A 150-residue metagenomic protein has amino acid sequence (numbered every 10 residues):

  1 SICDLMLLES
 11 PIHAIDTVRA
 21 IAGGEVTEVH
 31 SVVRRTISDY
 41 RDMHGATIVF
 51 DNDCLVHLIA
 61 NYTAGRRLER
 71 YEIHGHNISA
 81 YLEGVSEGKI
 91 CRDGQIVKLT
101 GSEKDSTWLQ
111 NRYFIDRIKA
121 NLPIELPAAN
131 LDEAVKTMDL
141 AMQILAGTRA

Functional and structural regions predicted by a protein language model:
D4: A short, glycine/small-residue-rich beta-strand->loop->alpha-helix junction that serves as a flexible
L7, A60, K98-K104: Short, glycine/charged-rich beta-strand-loop motifs at protein surfaces that mediate ligand recognition and catalysis
E9-E87, R112-P123: Contiguous beta-strand/loop segments that form the cofactor/metal-binding neighborhood of enzyme cores
D51, Y113-A150: C-terminal helix-rich "cap/oligomerization" subdomain common to oxidoreductases
R67-E72, C91-G101: A short, polar/proline- and glycine-enriched secondary-structure boundary/capping micro-motif
L82, G101-R112, A129: Active-site loop of classical SDR/Rossmann-like NAD(P)-dependent oxidoreductases, centered on the catalytic Tyr-X3-Lys
